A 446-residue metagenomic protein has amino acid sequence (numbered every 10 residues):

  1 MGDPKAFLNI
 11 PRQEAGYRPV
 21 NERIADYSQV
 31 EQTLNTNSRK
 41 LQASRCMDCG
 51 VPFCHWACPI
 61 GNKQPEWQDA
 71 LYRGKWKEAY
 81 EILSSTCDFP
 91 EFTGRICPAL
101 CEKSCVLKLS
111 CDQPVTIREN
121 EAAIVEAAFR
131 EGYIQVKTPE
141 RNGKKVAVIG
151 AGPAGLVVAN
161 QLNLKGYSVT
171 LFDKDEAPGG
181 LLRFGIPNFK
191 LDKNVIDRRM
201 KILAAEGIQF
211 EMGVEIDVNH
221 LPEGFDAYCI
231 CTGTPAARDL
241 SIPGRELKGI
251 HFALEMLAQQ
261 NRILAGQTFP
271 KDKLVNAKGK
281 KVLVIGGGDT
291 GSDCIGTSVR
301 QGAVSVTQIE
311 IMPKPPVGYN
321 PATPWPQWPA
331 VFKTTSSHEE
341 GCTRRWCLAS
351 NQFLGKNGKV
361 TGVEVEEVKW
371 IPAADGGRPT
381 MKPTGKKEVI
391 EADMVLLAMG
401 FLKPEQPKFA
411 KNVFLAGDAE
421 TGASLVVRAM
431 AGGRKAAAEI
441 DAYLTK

Functional and structural regions predicted by a protein language model:
M1-N37, L41-Q42, E121-K446: Residues forming the flavin
R23-L41, K63-R95, C111-T138: Ferredoxin-type iron-sulfur electron-transfer modules in oxidoreductases and energy-metabolism complexes
R45-V51, D88, E420-V426: Glycine-rich phosphate/pyrophosphate-binding beta-alpha loops
C46-C49, C97, C105, D272 (+2 more regions): Functionally engaged cysteine thiol sites
D48-R73, T93-A122, T170, K174-A177 (+1 more regions): Iron-sulfur cluster-binding cysteine motifs and their immediate structural context in ferredoxin-like electron-transfer
H55, Q64, Q68, K77 (+9 more regions): Internal amphipathic alpha-helical segments of the cytochrome P450 catalytic fold
